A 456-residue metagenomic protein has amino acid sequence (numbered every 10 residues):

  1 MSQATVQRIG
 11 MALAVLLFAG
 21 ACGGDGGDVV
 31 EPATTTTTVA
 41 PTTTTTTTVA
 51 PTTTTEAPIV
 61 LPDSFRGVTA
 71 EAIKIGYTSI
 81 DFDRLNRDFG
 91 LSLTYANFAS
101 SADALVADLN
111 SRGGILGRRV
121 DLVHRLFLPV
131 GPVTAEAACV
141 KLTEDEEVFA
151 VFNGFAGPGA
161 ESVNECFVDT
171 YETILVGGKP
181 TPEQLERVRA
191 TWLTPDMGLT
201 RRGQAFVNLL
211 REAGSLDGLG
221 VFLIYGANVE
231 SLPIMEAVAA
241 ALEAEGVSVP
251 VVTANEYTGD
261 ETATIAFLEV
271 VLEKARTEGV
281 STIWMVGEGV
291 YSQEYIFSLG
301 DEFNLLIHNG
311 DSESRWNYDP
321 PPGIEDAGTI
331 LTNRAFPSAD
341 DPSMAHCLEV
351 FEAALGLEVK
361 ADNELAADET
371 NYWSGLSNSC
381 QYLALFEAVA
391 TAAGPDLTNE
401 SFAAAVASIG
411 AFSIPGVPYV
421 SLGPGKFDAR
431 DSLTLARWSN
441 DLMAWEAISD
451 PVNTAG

Functional and structural regions predicted by a protein language model:
F18-A21: C-terminal motif of bacterial Sec signal peptides marking the signal peptidase cleavage site
G23-P32: Bacterial lipoprotein signal-peptidase II cleavage site
E31-P58: Extracellular mucin-like PTS domains
V49-T52, E56-D145, N378: N-terminal extracellular/periplasmic Venus flytrap/periplasmic-binding protein-like
G131-F149, N208-A213, A263-G279: Short, well-structured alpha-helical segments in soluble
V148-N255, G259, F297-T332, P337: Extracytoplasmic ligand/sensor domains, especially the bilobed periplasmic-binding protein
I296-C380, W445, P451-N453: Extracellular/periplasmic periplasmic-binding protein-like sensory domains
D362-L376, L383, E387-A444: Segments of small-molecule ligand-sensing domains
